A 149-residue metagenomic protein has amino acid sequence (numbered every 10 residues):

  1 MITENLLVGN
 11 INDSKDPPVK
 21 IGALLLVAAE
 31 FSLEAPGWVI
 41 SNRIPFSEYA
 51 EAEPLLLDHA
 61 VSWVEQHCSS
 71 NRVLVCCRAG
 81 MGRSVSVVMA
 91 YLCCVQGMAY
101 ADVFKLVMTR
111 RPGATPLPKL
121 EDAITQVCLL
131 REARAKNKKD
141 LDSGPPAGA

Functional and structural regions predicted by a protein language model:
M1-R72, C93-Q126, E132: Cysteine-based protein phosphatase catalytic domain of the PTP/DSP
K15, S86-V88, G148: Residues at secondary-structure transition points
N71-M89: A phosphate-binding catalytic loop at a beta-strand-loop-alpha-helix junction that coordinates phosphoryl groups
R131-K138: A charged, well-structured terminal subsegment
D140-G148: Positively charged N-terminal leader segments that act as targeting/secretion signals
